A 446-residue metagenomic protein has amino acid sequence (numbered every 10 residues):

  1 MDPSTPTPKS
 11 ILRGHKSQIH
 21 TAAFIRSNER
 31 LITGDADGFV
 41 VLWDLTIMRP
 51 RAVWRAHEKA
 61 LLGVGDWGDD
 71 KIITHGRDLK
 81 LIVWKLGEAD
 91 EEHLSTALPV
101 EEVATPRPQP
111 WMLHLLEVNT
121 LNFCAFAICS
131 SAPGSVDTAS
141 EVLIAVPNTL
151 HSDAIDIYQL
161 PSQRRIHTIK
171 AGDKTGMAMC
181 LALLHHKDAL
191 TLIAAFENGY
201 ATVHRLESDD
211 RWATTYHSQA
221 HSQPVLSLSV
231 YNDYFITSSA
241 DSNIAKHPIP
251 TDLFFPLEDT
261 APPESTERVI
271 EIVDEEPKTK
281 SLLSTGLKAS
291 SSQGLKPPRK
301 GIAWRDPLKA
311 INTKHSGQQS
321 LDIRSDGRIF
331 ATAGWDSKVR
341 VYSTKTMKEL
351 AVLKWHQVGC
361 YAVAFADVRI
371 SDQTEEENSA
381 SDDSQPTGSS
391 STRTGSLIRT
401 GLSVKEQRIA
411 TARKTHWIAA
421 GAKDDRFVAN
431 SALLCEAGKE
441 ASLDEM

Functional and structural regions predicted by a protein language model:
T7-K9, R49-A52, E92-L94, W111-L113 (+6 more regions): A structural motif specific to WD40 beta-propellers
L12-I19, W54-L61, R107-Q109, L116-F123 (+7 more regions): WD40/WD-repeat beta-propeller blade N-cap
S17-A23, K59-G65, T120-S135, K174-H185 (+4 more regions): Canonical WD40 repeat/beta-propeller blade segments in eukaryotic WD-repeat proteins
N28, D69-D70, A132-G134, A139-E141 (+5 more regions): Conserved loop/turn motif of beta-propeller repeat scaffolds
T33-D37, H75-D78, P147-H151, A195-N198 (+4 more regions): Conserved strand-to-loop turn within each blade of WD40 beta-propeller repeats
V40-W43, L81-L86, I155-Y158, A201-R205 (+3 more regions): WD40-repeat beta-propellers
A364-D367, A412-M446: Blade-level signature of beta-propeller repeat domains, shared across WD40, Kelch, NHL, RCC1 and BNR/Asp-box propellers
